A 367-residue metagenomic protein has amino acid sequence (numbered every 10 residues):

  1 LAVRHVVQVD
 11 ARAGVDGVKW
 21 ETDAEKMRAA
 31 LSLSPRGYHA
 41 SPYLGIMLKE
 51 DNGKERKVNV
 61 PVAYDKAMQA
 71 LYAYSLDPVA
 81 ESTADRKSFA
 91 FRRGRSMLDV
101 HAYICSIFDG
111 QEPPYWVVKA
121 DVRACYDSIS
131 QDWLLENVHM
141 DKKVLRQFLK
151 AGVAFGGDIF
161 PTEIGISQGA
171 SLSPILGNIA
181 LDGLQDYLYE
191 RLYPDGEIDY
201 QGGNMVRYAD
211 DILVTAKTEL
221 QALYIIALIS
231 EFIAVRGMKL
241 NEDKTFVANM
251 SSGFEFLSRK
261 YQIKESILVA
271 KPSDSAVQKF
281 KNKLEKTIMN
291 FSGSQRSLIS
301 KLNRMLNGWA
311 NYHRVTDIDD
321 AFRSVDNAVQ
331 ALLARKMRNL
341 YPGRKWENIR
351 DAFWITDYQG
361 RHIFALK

Functional and structural regions predicted by a protein language model:
L1-S171: Conserved pre-catalytic core of RNA-dependent polymerases
R4-A13, E50-D51, A80-A84, W116 (+5 more regions): Short acidic (Asp/Glu) and glycine-rich catalytic loops that position anionic groups and cofactors
R12, E81, P113-P114, A154 (+4 more regions): Intrinsically disordered or highly flexible coil/loop and linker segments, enriched in small and charged/polar residues
Q69, A73, H101, L135 (+6 more regions): Hydrophobic face of alpha-helices
A102-F232, M238-E242, A248, G253: Conserved polymerase palm-domain catalytic core
V206-Y208, T245-G253, L302, F322-V329 (+1 more regions): A glycine-rich phosphate-binding loop feature that marks nucleotide/adenosyl-phosphate handling sites
R236-K301, M305-W309: A conserved non-catalytic segment of reverse transcriptases and RNA-directed RNA polymerases corresponding to the late
D319-K367: A terminal-accessory region detector
